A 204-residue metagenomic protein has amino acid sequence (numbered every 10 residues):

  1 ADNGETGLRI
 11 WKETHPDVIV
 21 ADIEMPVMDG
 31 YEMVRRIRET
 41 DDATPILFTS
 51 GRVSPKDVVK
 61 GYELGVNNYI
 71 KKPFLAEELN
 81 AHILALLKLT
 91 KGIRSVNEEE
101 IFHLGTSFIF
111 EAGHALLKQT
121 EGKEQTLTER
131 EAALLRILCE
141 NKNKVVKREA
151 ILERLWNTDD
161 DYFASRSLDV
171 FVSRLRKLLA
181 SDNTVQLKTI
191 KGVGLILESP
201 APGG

Functional and structural regions predicted by a protein language model:
A1-D2, I10: Short hydrophobic/Thr-rich beta-strand motif most characteristic of the beta2 strand and flanking loop of CheY-like
N3-T6, D29-E32: Acidic catalytic/metal-coordinating carboxylates
T14-V20: Active-site beta3 strand of CheY-like receiver
A21-D22, T49: Active-site T/S-Asp motif of two-component receiver
M25: Receiver (REC) domain active-site loop signature in two-component systems and cognate sites in sensor histidine kinases
R38-L104: Basic, amphipathic DNA-recognition helix from helix-turn-helix-like DNA-binding domains
A85-K144, E149: Short, Lys/Arg-enriched segments at the junction into DNA-binding effector domains of transcriptional regulators
G122-E129, A133-N183, V193: Positively charged, aromatic-enriched patches within helix-turn-helix-type DNA-binding elements, predominantly
